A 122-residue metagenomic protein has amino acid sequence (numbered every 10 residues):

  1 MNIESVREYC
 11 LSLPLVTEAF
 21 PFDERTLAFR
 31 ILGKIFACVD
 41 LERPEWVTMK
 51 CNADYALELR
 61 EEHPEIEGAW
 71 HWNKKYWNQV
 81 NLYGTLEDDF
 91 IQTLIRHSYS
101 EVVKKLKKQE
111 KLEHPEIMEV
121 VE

Functional and structural regions predicted by a protein language model:
M1-E122: Charge-dense, helix-prone N-terminal extensions
